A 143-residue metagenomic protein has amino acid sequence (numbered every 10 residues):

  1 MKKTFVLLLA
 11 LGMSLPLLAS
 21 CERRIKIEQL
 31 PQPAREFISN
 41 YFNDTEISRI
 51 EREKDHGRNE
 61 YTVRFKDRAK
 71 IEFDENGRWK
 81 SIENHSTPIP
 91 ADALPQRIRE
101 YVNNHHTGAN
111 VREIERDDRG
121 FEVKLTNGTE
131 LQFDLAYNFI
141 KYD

Functional and structural regions predicted by a protein language model:
M1-K26, I38: Bacterial Sec-dependent N-terminal signal peptides
E22-D143: Interaction-mediating elements
